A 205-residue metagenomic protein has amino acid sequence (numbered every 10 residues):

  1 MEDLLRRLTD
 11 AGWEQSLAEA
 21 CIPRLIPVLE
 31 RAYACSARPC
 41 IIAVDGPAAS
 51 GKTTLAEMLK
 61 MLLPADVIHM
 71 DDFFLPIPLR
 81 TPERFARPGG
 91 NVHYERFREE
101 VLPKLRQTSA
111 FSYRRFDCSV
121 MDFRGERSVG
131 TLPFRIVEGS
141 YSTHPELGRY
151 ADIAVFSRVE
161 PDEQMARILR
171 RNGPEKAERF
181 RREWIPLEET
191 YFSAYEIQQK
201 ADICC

Functional and structural regions predicted by a protein language model:
M1-A20: Charged, amphipathic alpha-helical linker segments immediately N-terminal to NTP-binding catalytic cores
A49: Walker A (P-loop) phosphate-binding loop of P-loop NTPases
K52: Conserved lysine of the Walker
L55: Hydrophobic positions on the alpha1 helix immediately C-terminal to the Walker A/P-loop
L63-P78: Short beta-strand-centered segment that lines the nucleotide-binding/catalytic pocket of NTP-utilizing
L79-D122, F134: Conserved nucleotide-sensing/catalytic segment adjacent to the nucleotide-binding pocket in NTP-handling enzymes
M121-R171: ATP-dependent NMP and nucleoside kinases share a basic, alpha-helical "lid"
D122, H144, P174-C205: Small-molecule kinase domains that catalyze NTP-dependent phosphoryl transfer to phosphate-bearing small molecules
